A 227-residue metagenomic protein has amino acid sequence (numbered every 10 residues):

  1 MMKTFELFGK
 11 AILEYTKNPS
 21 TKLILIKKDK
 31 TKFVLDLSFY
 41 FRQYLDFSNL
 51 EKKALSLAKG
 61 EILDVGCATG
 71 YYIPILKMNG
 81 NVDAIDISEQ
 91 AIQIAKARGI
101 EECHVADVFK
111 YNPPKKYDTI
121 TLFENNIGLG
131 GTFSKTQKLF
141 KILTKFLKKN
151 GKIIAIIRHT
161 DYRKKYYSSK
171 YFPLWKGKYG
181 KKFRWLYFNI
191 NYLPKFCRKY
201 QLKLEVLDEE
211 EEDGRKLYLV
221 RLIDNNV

Functional and structural regions predicted by a protein language model:
M1-L57: S-adenosyl-L-methionine
T69-N79: Conserved SAM-binding loop of SAM-dependent methyltransferases across substrates and taxa, primarily the Class I
S88-E89: Conserved SAM/SAH-binding beta-strand->alpha-helix loop
G99-K110: Conserved SAM-binding strand-loop segment of SAM-dependent methyltransferases
D118-T136: A short SAM/SAH-binding and catalytic strip from SAM-dependent methyltransferases
T136-K149: A short glycine-rich, Lys/Arg-flanked "PGG" loop and its adjoining helix->strand segment in the class I
N150-R158: Conserved beta-strand signature within the Rossmann-like core of class I S-adenosyl-L-methionine
K181-Q201: Short alpha-helix
